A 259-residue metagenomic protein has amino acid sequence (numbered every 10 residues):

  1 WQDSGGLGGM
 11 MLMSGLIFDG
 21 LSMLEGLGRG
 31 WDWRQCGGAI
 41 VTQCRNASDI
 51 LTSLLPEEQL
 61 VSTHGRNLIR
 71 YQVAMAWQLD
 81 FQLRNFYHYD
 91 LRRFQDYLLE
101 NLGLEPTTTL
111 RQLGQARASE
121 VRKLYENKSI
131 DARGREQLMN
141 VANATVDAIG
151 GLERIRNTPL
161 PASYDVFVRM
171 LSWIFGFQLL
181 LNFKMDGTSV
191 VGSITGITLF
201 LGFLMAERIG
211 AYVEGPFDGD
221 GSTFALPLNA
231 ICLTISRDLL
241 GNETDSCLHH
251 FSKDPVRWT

Functional and structural regions predicted by a protein language model:
W1-I17, D90, T109-R111: Acidic, low-complexity proline/glycine-rich segments
W1-L7, F18-L24, R154-L248: Alpha-helical transmembrane anchor segments
M11-S14, L138, I194-I197: Hydrophobic alpha-helical transmembrane segments of multi-pass membrane proteins
I17-C36: Transmembrane signal-anchor/signal-peptide helices with a preference for the extracytoplasmic
G28-W31, M139, E207, E214: Short amphipathic alpha-helical segments with heptad-repeat character
G30-A47, V141-I149, I155, D220: Intracellular alpha-helical coupling/juxtamembrane segments of multi-pass membrane proteins
C44-A76, D218-T259: Solvent-exposed, non-transmembrane helices and loops of integral membrane proteins
I50-Y164: Structured inter-helical modules in multipass membrane proteins
